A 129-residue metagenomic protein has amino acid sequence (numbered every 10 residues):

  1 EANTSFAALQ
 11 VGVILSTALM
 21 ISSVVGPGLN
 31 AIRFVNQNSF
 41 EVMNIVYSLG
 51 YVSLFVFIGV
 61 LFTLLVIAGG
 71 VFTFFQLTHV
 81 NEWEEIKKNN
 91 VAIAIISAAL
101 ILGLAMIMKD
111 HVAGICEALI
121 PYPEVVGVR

Functional and structural regions predicted by a protein language model:
E1, F72-K87: Cytoplasmic membrane-interface regions of multi-pass membrane proteins
E1-A8, E41-V46, E85-K87: Alpha-helical transmembrane segments with an aromatic anchor "belt"
E1-L15, N90-L100: Alpha-helical transmembrane segments and their helix-start/interface "positive-inside/aromatic belt" motifs in integral
G12-G26, V60, A99-H111: Hydrophobic core segments of alpha-helical transmembrane domains in multi-pass membrane transport and ion-translocation
V25-L29, L61-L77: Membrane-water interface of transmembrane alpha-helices
P27-S53, E117-R129: Hydrophobic alpha-helical transmembrane segments and immediately flanking/interface helices in integral membrane
Y47-L65, M106-D110: Hydrophobic alpha-helical transmembrane segments
E84-I86, A94-R129: Terminal transmembrane helical module of multi-pass membrane proteins
